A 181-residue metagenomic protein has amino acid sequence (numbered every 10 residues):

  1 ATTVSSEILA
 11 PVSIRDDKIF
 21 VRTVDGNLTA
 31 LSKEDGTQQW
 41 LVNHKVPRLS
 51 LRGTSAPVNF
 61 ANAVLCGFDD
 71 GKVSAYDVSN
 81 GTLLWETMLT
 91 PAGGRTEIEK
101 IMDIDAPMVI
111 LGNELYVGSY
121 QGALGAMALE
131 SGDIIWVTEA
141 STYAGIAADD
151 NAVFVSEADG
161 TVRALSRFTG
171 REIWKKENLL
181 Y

Functional and structural regions predicted by a protein language model:
A1-R15, Q38-A61, E86-I110, D133-D150 (+1 more regions): Extracytoplasmic beta-rich repeat domains
D16, T23-V24, F68-D69, G112 (+2 more regions): Structural signature of WD-repeat beta-propellers
K18, G26-N27, E34-T37, A61 (+1 more regions): Tandem repeat domain/solenoid detector
T29, S74, G125-A126, R163: WD40 beta-propeller blade core
S32-G36, D77-G81, A128-S131, S166-T169: Short loop/turn segments that connect beta-strands within beta-propeller blades
V155, T161-Y181: C-terminal soluble interaction/assembly domains
